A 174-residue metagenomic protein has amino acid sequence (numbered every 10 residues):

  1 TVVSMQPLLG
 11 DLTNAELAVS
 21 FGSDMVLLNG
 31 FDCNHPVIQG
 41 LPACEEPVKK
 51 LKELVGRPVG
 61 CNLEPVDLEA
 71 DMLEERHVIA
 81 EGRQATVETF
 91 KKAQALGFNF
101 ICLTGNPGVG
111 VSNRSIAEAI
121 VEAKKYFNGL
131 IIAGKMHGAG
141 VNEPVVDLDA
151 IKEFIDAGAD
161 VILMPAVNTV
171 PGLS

Functional and structural regions predicted by a protein language model:
T1, M5-P7, A18: N-terminal basic, low-complexity leaders that serve as flexible interaction/assembly modules and, when applicable, as
T1-V2, L12, C44-P65, D71-R76: N-terminal amphipathic alpha-helix/helix-capping segment at the start of soluble metabolic enzymes
G10-H35, G40-L41, L73-S174: Alpha/beta enzyme core
E64-D67, M136-G138: Short beta-alpha junction loops
